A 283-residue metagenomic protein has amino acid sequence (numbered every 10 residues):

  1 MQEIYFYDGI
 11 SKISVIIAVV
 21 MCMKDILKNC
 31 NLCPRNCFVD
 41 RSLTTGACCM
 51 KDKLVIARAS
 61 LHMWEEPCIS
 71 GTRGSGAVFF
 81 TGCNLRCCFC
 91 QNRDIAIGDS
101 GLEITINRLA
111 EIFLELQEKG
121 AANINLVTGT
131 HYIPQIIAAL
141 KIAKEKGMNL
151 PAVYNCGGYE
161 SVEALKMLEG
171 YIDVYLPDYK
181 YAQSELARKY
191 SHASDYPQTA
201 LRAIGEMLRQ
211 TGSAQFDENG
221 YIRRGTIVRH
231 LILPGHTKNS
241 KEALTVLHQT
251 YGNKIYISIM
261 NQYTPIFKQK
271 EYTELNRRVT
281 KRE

Functional and structural regions predicted by a protein language model:
Q2-G76, L85: Flexible, acidic/Gly-rich N-terminal and inter-domain linker regions that tether and position cofactor-handling modules
I4-D8, A18-T45, L208, G212-E283: Auxiliary Fe-S-binding modules of radical SAM enzymes
C48-V174, Q183-S184: Conserved Radical SAM active-site core
A96, I133, G158-S161, Y179-P197 (+3 more regions): Conserved radical SAM core fold
Q117-I142, K189, D195, G205 (+1 more regions): Conserved glycine-rich "GG(E/T)P / GGGxP" loop and the immediately following alpha-helix in the radical SAM core
I124, A152-Y154, Y175-P177, T226-V228 (+1 more regions): Hydrophobic faces of well-ordered beta-strands that scaffold small-molecule active sites in alpha/beta enzyme cores
E169-Q183, Y256-Y263: Non-cysteine beta-strand/loop elements that form the S-adenosyl-L-methionine
Y190-S191, P197-D217: Anionic-ligand binding region
